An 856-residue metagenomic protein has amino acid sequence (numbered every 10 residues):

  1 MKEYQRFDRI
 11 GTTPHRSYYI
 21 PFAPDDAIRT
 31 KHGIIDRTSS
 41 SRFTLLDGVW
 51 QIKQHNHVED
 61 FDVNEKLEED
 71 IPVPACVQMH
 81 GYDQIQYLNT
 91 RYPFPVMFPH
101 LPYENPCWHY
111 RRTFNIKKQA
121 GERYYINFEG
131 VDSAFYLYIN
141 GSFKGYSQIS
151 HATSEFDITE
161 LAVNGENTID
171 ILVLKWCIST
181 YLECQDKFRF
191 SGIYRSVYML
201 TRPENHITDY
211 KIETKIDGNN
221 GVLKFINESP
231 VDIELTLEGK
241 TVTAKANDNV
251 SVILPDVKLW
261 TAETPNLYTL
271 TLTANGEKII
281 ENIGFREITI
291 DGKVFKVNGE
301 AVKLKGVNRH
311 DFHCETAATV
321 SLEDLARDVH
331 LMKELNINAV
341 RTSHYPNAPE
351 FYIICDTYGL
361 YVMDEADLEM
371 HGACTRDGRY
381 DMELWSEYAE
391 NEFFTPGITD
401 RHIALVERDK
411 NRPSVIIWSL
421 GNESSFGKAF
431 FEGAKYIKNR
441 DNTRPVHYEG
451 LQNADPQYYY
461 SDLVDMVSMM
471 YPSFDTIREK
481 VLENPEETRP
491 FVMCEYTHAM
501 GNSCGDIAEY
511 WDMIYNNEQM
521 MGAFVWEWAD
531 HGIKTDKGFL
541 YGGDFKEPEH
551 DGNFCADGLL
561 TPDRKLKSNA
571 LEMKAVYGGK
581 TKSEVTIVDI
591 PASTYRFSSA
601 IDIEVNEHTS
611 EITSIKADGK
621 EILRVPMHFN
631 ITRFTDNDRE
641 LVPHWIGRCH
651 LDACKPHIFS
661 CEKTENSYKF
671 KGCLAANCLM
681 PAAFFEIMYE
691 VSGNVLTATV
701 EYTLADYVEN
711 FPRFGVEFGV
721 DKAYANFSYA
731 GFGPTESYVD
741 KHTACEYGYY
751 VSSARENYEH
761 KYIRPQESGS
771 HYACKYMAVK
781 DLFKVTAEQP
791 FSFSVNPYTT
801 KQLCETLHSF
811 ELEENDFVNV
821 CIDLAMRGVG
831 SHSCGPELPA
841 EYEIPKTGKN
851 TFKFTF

Functional and structural regions predicted by a protein language model:
M1-D36, L88, P93, S142 (+2 more regions): Extended substrate-binding grooves/exosites of carbohydrate-active enzymes
M1-R16, T30, D36-R37, Q51-H57 (+6 more regions): Accessory beta-strand-rich segments of carbohydrate-active enzymes
Q5-F7, M79-Q84, R91-H100, I158 (+9 more regions): An acidic-aromatic loop/edge-strand motif
L46-C107, I171-P203, K293, M370-R376 (+1 more regions): Core domains of carbohydrate- and sulfate-ester-processing enzymes
M79-D83, K175, T261, V585-F856: Beta-strand/loop-rich accessory regions of lumenal/periplasmic or secreted enzymes, predominantly carbohydrate-active
Y138-K144, E238-G239, N275-G276, N298 (+1 more regions): Short strand-turn-strand beta-turns centered on an Asx-Gly dipeptide
V163-E166, I226-T289: Extended acidic/polar, glycine-enriched regions that form or flank non-catalytic beta-rich accessory modules
E204-S229, E572-S598, V700: Surface beta-strand/loop "capping" patches
